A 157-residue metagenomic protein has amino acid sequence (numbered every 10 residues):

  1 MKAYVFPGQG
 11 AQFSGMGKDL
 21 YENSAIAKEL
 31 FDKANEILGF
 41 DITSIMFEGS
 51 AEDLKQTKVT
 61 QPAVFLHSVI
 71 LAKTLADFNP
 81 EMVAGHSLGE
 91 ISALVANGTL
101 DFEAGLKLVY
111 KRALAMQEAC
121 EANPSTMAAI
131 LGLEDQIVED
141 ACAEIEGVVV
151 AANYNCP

Functional and structural regions predicted by a protein language model:
M1-K2, T126: Residues that mark the start of a beta-strand
K2-A84: Helix-rich "cap/lid" substructures immediately adjacent to catalytic or cofactor-binding pockets
Q9-A11, L38, N97-P157: Alpha/beta catalytic cores of group-transfer enzymes, especially the acyltransferase/condensing modules of polyketide
M16, Q61, V95-G98, A119: Short, function-defining helix-loop hinge/capping sites that tune catalysis or transport
A25, D32-K33, L66, I70 (+4 more regions): A broad detector of short, well-ordered amphipathic alpha-helices that serve as recognition/interaction surfaces
E52-Q56, A93, N97, A122: Short amphipathic alpha-helical segments at helix-loop
V64, I70-L71, A93-V95, A115: Hydrophobic side chains within alpha-helical segments
H86-V95, T99-L100: Glycine-rich nucleophile elbow surrounding the catalytic serine of serine-hydrolase chemistry
